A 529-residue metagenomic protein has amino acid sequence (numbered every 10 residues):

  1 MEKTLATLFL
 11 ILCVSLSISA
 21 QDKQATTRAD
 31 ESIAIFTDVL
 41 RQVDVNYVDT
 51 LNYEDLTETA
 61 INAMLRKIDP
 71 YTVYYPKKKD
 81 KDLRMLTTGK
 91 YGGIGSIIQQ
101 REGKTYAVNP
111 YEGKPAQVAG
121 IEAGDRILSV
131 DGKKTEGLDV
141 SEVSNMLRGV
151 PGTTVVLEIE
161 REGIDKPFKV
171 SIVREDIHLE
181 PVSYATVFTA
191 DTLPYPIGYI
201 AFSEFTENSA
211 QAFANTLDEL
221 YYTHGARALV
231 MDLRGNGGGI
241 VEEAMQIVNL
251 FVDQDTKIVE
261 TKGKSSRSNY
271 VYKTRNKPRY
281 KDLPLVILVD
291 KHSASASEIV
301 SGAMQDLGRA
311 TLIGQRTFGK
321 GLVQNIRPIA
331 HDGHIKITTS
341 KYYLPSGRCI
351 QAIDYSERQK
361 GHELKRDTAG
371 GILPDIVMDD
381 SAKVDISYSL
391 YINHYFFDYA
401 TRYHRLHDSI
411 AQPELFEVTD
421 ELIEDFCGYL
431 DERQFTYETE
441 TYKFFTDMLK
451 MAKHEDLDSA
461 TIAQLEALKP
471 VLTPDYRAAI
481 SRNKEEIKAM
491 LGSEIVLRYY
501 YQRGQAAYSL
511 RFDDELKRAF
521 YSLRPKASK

Functional and structural regions predicted by a protein language model:
M1-A6, Q21: Positively charged n-region of N-terminal signal peptides that target proteins for export
A6-S17: Bacterial N-terminal signal peptides
Q21-S32, F36-Y53, Y106-N109, K114-E122 (+2 more regions): Cleft-lining beta-strand/loop regions that shape enzyme active-site pockets
D38, Q42-N46, T50, E54 (+23 more regions): Structured segments of extracytoplasmic/periplasmic soluble domains in secreted or envelope-associated proteins
Y47-V108, T154-F188, L510-F520, S528-K529: Extended, small/polar residue-biased N-terminal targeting/export presequences and adjacent propeptide/linker tracts
N109, L138, S171, T338 (+2 more regions): Short linear motifs in exposed loops
A296, G308-R309, Q315, G319-L364: Polar, glycine-rich mid-to-C-terminal structural blocks that act as macromolecule-binding/assembly scaffolds
C349-K529: Conserved functional hotspot residues or short segments at active or partner-binding sites across diverse domains
